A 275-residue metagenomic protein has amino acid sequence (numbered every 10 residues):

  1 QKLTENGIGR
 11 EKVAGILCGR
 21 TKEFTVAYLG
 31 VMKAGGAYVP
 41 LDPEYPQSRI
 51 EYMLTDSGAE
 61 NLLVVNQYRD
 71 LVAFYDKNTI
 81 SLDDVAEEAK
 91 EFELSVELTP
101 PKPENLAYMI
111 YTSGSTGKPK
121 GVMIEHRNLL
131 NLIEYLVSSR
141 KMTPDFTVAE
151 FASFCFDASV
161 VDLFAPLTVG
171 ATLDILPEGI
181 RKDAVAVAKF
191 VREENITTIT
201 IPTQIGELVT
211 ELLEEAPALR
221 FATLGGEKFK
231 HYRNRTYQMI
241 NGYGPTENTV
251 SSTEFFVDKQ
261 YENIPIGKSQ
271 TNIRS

Functional and structural regions predicted by a protein language model:
Q1-L130, S138-K141, P166, G170 (+1 more regions): Carrier-protein-dependent adenylate-forming modules in NRPS/ANL systems
G9-K12, S48, T143-D145, E150 (+4 more regions): His-Asp-centered acyl/peptidyl-transfer active-site segments
C18-G19, I110-S113, F146, A152 (+1 more regions): Active-site beta-alpha turn of Rossmann-fold NAD(P)-dependent dehydrogenases/reductases
G19, N66-R69, A152-C155, G179-I180 (+2 more regions): Adenylate-forming
Y52, E60-N61, T147, I196-T198 (+2 more regions): Short, Asp-centered acidic motifs that coordinate Mg2+ and/or phosphate in catalytic or ligand-binding sites
L54-S57, F74-Y75, L212-A218, Y232-T236: Short, conserved loop/helix-junction motifs that constitute active-site signature segments in enzyme catalytic cores
D83-E134, T168, D174-L176, P217-S275: Adenylate-forming AMP-binding core of the ANL superfamily, especially NRPS adenylation
K120-A149, F156-T197, F255: Conserved AMP-binding/adenylation subdomain of ANL enzymes
